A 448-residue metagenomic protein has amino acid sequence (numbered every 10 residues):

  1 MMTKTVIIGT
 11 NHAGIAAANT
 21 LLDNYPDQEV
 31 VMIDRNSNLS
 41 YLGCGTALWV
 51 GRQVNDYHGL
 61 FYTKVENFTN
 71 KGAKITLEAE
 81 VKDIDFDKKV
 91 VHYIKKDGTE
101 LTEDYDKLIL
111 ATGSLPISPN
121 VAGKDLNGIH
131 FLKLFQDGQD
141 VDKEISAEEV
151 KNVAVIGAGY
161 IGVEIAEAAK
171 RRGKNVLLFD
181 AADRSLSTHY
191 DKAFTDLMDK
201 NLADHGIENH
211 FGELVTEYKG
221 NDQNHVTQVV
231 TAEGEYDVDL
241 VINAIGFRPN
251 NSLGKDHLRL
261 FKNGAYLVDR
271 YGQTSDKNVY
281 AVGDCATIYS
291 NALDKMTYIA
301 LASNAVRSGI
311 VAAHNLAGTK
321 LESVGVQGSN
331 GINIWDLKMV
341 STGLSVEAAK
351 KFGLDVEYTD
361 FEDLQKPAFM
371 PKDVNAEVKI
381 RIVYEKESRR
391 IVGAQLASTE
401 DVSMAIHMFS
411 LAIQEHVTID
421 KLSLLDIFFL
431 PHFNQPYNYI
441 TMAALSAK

Functional and structural regions predicted by a protein language model:
M2-K74, A166-Y190: Beta1-alpha1 glycine-rich phosphate/pyrophosphate-binding loop at the start of Rossmann-like nucleotide-binding domains
I8, E103-G113, D237-G246, G309 (+1 more regions): Short hydrophobic core segments
I8-H12, D23-D27, R35, I245 (+2 more regions): Flexible, glycine-rich terminal cap/loop adjacent to redox cofactors in electron-transfer oxidoreductases
D27-E29, G72-K96, T102-E103, R171-V268: A Rossmann-like FAD-binding core segment of flavoenzymes
L60, N152-V153, Y160-E217, L301-A305 (+2 more regions): Rossmann-like dinucleotide-binding cores of NAD(P)H-dependent redox enzymes
L110-R172, V268-R270: Glycine-rich dinucleotide-binding loop and its adjacent helix/turn
N127-E149, H225-Q228, E235-V311, M408 (+1 more regions): FAD-site-proximal beta/loop scaffold in flavoenzymes
V268, V282-S345, F433-K448: A conserved FAD-binding loop/helix module that cradles the flavin
